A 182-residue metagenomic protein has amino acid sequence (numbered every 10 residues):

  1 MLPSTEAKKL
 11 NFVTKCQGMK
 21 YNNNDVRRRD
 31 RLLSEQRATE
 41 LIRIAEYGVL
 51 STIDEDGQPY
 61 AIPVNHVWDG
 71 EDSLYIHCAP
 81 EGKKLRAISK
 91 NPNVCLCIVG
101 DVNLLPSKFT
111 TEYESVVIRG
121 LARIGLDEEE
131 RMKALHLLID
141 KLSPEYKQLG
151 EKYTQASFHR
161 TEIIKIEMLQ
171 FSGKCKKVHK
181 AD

Functional and structural regions predicted by a protein language model:
L2, F12-D30, N103-D182: Charged, gly/pro-rich active-site loop segments
N23-V49: Short, basic/aromatic recognition patches
E35, E81-G82: Structural motif corresponding to alpha-helix initiation and N-cap regions
R43, K90-V94, L137-P144: Short, intrinsically disordered, mixed-charge
A45-P80, L96-C97: Short beta-strand segments
E46, I62, G70-D72, K90-V94 (+2 more regions): A generic structural signal for short beta-strands and their flanking turns/coil linkers
K83-T111: Helix-adjacent hinge/juxtasegments
